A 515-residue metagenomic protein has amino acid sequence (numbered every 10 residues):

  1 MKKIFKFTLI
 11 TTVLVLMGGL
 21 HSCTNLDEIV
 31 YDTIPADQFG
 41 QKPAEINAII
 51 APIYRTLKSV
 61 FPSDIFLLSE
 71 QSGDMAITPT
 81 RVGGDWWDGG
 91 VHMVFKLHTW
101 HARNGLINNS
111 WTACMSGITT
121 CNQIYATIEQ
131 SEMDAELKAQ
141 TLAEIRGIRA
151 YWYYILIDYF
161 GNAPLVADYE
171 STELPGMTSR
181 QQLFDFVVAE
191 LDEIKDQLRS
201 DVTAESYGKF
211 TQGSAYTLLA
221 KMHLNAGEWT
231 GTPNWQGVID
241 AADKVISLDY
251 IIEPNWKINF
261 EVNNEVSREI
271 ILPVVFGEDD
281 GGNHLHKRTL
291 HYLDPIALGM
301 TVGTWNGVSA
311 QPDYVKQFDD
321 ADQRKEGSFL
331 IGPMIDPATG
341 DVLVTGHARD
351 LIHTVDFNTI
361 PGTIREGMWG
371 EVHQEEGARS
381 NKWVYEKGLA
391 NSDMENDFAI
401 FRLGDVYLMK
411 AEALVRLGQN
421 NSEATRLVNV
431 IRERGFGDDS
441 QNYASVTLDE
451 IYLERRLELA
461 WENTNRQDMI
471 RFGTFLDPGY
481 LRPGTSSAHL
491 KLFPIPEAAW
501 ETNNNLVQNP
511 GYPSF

Functional and structural regions predicted by a protein language model:
G18-A44, V187, A220, A411 (+3 more regions): Bacterial Sec-dependent N-terminal signal peptides
C23-N25, Y54, P79, C114-G117 (+7 more regions): Long, intrinsically disordered, low-complexity segments
T24-W87, L191-E193, K209-T359: An aromatic- and glycine-enriched ligand-binding surface/loop that stacks and positions planar moieties
P43, N47-V60, D85-F160, L174-M177 (+4 more regions): Conserved, well-structured interaction surfaces
V91-L97, D319-R402: Flexible, polar/acidic helix-loop-strand segments at domain edges
L142, R149, L219, A226 (+2 more regions): Structural register within alpha-helical repeat arrays
I155-Y159, P164, V202, N225-T232 (+1 more regions): Short coil/turn linking the two alpha-helices of tandem helical-hairpin repeats
